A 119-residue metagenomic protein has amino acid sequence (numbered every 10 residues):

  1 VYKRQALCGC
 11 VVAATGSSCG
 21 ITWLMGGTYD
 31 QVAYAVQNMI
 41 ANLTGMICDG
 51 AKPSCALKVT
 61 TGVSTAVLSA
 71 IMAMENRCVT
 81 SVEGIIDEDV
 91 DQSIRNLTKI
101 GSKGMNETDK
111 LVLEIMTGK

Functional and structural regions predicted by a protein language model:
V1-Y2: Short, small-residue-biased leader/transition segments that mark boundaries at the very start of proteins
Q5-A6, T28: Glycine-rich phosphate-binding loop
A6-A14: Aromatic-lined, polymer-binding surfaces characteristic of secreted/periplasmic polysaccharide-degrading enzymes
A14, W23-K119: Functionally critical mobile loop/hinge segments
